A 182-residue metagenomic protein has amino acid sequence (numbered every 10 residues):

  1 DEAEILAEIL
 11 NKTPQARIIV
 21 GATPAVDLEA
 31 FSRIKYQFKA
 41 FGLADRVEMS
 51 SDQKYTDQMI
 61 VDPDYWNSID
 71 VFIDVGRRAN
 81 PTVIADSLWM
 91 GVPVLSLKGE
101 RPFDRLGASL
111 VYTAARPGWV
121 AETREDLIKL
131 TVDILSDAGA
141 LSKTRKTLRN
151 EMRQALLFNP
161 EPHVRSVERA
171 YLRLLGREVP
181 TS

Functional and structural regions predicted by a protein language model:
D1-M59, R173, P180: Conserved catalytic-core segment of nucleotide-activated headgroup transferases in glycan assembly
E29-A30, D57-P63, I128-I134: Short, solvent-exposed polar/charged micro-motifs at secondary-structure junctions
Y55-I69, W89: Short acidic alpha-helix that forms the nucleotide-activated donor recognition element in Leloir-type transferases
V71, V75-P160: Catalytic binding pocket for nucleotide-activated donors in carbohydrate/polymer assembly enzymes
N159-S182: C-terminal alpha-helical cap of glycosyltransferases
